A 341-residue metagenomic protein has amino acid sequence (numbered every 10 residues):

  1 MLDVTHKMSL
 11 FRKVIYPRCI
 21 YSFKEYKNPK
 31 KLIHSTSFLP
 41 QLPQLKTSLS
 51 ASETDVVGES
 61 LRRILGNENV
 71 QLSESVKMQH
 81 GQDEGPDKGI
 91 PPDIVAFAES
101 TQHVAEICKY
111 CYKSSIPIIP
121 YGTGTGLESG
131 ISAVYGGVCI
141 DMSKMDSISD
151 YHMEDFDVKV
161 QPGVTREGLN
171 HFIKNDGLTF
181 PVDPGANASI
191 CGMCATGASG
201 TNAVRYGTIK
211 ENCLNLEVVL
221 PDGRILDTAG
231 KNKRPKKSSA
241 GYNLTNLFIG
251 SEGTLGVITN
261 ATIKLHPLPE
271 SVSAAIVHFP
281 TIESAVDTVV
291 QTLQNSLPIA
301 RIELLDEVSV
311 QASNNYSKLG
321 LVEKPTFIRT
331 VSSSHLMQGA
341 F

Functional and structural regions predicted by a protein language model:
L2-K109, G126-F156, S309-L321: N-terminal flexible segment immediately upstream of the FAD-binding catalytic core in FAD-dependent oxidoreductases
S37-Q41, L265-S271, K324-S332: Short acidic (Asp/Glu) and glycine-rich catalytic loops that position anionic groups and cofactors
E99, V277-T281, S334-A340: Short beta-strand-to-loop capping motifs
H103-E106, G168, S284-D287, A340-F341: Short, conserved charged micro-motifs
P117-P120, T125-S129: Active-site cofactor/substrate anionic-group-binding motifs, chiefly glycine- and Lys/Arg-rich phosphate-binding loops
G122-T125, G185, L304-E307: Short, ordered loop/turn segments at secondary-structure junctions
S147-E303: FAD-binding subdomain of flavoenzyme oxidoreductases
R301-F341: Terminal amphipathic helices with adjacent charged low-complexity linkers/tails
